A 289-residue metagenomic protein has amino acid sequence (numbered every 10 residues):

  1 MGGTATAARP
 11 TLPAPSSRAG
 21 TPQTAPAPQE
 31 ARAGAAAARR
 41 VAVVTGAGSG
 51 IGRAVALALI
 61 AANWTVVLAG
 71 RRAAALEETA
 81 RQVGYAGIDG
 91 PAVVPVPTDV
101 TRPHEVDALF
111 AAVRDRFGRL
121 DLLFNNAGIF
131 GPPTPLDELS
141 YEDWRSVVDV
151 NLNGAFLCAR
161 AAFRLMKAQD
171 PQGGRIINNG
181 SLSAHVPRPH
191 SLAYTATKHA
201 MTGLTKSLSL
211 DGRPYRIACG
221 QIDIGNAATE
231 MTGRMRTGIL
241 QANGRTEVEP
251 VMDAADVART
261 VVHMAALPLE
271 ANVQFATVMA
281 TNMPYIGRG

Functional and structural regions predicted by a protein language model:
G48-G50: Conserved glycine-rich cofactor-binding loop
W64-E78: Conserved glycine-rich Rossmann-like NAD(P)H-binding loop of the short-chain dehydrogenase/reductase
P97-A108, Y141: The beta1-alpha1 cofactor-binding region of Rossmann-like NAD(H)/NADP(H)-dependent oxidoreductases
T134-L136, D143-R145: Substrate-binding pocket helix/loop in short-chain dehydrogenase/reductase
A159, T197: Active-site helix of classical SDR
S181: Residue(s) in the substrate-gating loop at a strand-loop-helix junction that position the organic substrate next
Q221-I222, L240-G287: C-terminal helical subdomain
